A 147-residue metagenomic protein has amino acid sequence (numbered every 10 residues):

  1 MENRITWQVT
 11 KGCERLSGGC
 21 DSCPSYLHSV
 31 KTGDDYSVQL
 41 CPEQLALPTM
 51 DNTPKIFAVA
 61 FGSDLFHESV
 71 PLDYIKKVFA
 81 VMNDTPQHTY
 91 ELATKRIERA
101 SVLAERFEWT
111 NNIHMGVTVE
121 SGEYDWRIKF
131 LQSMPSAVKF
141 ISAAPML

Functional and structural regions predicted by a protein language model:
M1-I113, G122-Y124: Conserved Radical SAM active-site core
V117-L147: Histidine/lysine/aspartate-rich catalytic loop segments that bind and position anionic ligands
